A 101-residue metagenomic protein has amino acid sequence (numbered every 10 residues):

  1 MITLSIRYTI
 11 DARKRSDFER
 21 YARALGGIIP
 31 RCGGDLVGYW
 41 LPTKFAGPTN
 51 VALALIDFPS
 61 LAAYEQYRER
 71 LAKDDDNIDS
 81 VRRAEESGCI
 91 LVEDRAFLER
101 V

Functional and structural regions predicted by a protein language model:
M1-I2, V101: Absolute protein N-terminus
I2-T9, G38-A72: Short, well-ordered beta-strand segments in beta-rich or mixed alpha/beta enzyme and ligand-binding folds
I10-R20: Short, surface-exposed ligand-recognition loops at beta-strand->loop->(often short) alpha-helix junctions that present
A12-K14, S60-A62, V101: Residues that cap or initiate secondary-structure elements
K14-R15, P42-F45, R83-A84: Intrinsically disordered, low-complexity segments enriched in polar/charged residues with Gly/Pro, especially when
R20-G38, D57-R95: An amphipathic, aromatic/His-enriched active-site/gating alpha helix that lines ligand/cofactor pockets
A96-R100: Edge beta-strand at a domain terminus
